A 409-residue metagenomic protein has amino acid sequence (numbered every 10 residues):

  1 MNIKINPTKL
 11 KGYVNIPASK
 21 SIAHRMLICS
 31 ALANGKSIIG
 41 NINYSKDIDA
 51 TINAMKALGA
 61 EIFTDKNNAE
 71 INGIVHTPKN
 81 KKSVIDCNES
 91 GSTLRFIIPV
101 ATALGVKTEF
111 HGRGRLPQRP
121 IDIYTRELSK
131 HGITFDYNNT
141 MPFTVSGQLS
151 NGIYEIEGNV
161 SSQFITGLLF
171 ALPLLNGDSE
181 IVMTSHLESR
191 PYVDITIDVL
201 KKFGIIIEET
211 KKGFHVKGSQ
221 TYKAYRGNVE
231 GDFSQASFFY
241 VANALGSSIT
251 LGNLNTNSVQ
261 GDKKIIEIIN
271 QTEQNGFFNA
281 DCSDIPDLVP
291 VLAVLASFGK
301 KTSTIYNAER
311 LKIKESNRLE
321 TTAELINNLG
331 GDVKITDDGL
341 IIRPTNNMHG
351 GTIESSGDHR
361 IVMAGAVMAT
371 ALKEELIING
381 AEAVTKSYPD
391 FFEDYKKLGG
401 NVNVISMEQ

Functional and structural regions predicted by a protein language model:
M1-Q409: Short, structured segments at the rim of ligand-binding sites
